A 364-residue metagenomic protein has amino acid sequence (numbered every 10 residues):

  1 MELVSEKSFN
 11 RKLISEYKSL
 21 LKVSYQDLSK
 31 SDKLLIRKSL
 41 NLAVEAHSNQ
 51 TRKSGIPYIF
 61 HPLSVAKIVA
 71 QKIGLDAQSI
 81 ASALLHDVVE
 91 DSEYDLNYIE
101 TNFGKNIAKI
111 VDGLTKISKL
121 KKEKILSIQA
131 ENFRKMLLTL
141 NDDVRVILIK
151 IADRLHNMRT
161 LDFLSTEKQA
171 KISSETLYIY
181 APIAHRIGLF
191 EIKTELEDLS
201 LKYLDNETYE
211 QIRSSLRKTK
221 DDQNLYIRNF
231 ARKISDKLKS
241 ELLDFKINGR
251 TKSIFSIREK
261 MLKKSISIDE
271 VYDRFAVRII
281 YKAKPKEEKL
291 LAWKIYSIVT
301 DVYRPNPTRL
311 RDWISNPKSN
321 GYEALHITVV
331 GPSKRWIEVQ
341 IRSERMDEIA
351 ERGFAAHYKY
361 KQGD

Functional and structural regions predicted by a protein language model:
E2-K30, V44-R52, I59-K72, D76 (+7 more regions): Nucleic-acid processing machinery
L34-N41: N-terminal glycine-rich anion-binding loops that anchor highly charged ligand groups
L40, T115, D153: Short, small-residue-rich loop/turn micro-motifs
N41, K67, K109-D112: Generic alpha-helical structural context detector
H86-D91, D95-G113, L189: Hydrophobic or amphipathic alpha-helical targeting/insertion segments
A108-V111, I117-E123: Active-site-proximal helix-loop-helix substrate-binding element of RNase H-like nuclease domains
